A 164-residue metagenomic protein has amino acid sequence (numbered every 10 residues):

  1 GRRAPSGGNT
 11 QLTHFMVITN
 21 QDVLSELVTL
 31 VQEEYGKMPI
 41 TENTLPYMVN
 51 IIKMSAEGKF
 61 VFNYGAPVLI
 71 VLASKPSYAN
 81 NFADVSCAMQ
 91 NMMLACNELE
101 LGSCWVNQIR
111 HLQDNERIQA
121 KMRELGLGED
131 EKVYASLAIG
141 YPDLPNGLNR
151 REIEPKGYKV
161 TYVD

Functional and structural regions predicted by a protein language model:
G1, I70, K75-K121: Small-aliphatic-rich amphipathic alpha-helix that forms the alpha element of a beta-alpha
G1-R2, L137: Short alpha-helical scaffolding segments that buttress acidic/His motifs in well-ordered protein cores
R3-G8: Glycine-rich phosphate/pyrophosphate-binding beta-alpha loops
Q11, F15-D84: Glycine/small-residue-rich phosphate/adenosyl-binding loop
Q32-E33, S86-M89, I153-P155: Short, solvent-exposed amphipathic alpha-helical segments in soluble enzyme and RNA/protein-processing domains
S55-E57, L127-D164: C-terminal helix-cap and adjacent tail motif
G65-V68, L101, E129-V133: Short coil/turn connectors at secondary-structure junctions
